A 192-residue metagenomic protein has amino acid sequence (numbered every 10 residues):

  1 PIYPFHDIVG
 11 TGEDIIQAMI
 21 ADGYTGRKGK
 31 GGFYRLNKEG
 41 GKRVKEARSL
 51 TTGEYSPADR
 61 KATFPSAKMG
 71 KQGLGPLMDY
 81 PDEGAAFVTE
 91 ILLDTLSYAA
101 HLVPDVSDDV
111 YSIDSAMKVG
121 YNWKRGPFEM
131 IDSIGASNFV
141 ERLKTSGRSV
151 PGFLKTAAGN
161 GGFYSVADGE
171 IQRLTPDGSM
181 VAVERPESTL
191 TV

Functional and structural regions predicted by a protein language model:
P1-V192: N-terminal glycine-rich phosphate-binding loop for ADP-containing cofactors
